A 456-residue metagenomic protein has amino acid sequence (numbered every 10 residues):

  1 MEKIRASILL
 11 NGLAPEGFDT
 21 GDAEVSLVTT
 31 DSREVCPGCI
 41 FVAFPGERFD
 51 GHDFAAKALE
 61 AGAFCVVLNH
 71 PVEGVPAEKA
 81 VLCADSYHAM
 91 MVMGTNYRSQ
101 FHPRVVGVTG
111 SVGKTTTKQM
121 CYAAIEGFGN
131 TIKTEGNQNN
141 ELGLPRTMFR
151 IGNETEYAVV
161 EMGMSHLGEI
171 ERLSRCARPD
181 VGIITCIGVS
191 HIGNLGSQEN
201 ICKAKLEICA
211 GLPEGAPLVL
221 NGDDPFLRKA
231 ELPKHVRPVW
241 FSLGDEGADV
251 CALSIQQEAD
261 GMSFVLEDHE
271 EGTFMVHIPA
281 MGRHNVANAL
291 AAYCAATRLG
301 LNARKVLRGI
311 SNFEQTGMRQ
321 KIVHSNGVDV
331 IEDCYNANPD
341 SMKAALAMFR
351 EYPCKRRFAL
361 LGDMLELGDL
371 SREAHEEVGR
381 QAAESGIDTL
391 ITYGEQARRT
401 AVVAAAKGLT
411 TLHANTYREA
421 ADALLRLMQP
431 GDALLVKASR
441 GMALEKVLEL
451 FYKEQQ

Functional and structural regions predicted by a protein language model:
M1-V92, Y352-C354, R380-Q381, S385-E395 (+1 more regions): N-terminal leader/targeting and accessory segments in enzymes
L10, A89-P217, G222, F226-K234 (+2 more regions): Phosphate-binding loop of NTP-binding sites
C39, A58, M93, V108 (+12 more regions): Residue-level signal for inorganic ion chemistry
G46-F49, T316, C334, N338-K407: Active-site beta-alpha connecting loops in nucleotide-dependent enzymes
F64-C65, R104, E156, D180 (+2 more regions): Short acidic/polar active-site loop segments enriched in Thr and Asp
L68, V72-A77, I183-V330, C354-K355 (+2 more regions): Acidic, Mg2+-coordinating active-site environments of NTP-dependent enzymes
G431-Y452: Peripheral docking tails and interdomain loops at the edges of cofactor- or intermediate-handling domains
